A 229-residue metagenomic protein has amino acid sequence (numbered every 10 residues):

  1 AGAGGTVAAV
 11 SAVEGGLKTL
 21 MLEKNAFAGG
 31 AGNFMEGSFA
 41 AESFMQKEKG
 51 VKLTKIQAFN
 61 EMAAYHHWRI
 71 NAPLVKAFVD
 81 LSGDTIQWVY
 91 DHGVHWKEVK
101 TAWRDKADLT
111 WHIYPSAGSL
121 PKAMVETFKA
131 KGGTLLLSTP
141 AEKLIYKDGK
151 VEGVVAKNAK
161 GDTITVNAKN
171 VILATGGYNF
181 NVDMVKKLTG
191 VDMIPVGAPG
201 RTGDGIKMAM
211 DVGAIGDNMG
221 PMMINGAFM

Functional and structural regions predicted by a protein language model:
A1-A3, L22-N25, F44, T175-G176: Active-site-proximal beta-strand/loop segments in catalytic clefts of secreted hydrolases
A1-M21: N-terminal Rossmann-like FAD-binding beta1-loop-alpha1 element of flavoenzymes
T6-V10, I86, I206: Generic hydrophobic/aromatic pocket-lining and core-packing "Φ" positions
K18, K24-T134: Conserved N-terminal/central alpha/beta ligand/cofactor-binding core
M21-E23, V89, W96-V99, L135-L137 (+3 more regions): General beta-strand structural signal in soluble alpha/beta enzymes
A26, W103, E142, M223-I224: Conserved beta-strand edge residues that scaffold enzyme active sites
Y114-K169, G203-V212: Helical element adjacent to the flavin cofactor pocket in flavoenzyme catalytic cores
A159-T163, N167-M229: Glycine-rich loop(s) and the adjacent beta-strand/alpha-helix scaffold that form part
